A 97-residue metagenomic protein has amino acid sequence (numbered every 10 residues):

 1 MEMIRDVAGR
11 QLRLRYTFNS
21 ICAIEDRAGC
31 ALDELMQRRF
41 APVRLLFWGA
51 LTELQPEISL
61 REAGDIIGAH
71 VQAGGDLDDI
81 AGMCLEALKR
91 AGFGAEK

Functional and structural regions predicted by a protein language model:
M1-V7, C22-A41, L45, Q55-K97: Charged interaction scaffolds used for protein-protein
L12-L14: Short, isolated positions in well-ordered beta-strands
T17: Residue-level signal for threonine
G49-E53: A short secondary-structure junction motif
